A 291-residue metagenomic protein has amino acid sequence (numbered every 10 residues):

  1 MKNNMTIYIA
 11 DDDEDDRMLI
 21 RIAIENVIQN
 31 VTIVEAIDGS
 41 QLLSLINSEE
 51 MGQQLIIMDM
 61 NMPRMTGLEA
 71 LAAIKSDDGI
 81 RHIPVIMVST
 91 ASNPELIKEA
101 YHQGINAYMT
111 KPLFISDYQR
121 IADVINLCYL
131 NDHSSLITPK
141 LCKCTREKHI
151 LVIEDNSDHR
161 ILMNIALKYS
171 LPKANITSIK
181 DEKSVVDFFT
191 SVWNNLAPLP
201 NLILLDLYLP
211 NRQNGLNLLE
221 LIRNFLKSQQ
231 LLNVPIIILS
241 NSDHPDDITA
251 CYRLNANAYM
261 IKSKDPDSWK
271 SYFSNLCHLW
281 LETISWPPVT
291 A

Functional and structural regions predicted by a protein language model:
N4-I24, I56, E147-L167: Conserved acidic segment of CheY-like receiver
R21, E35-L55, S178-L202: Acidic, metal-coordinating helix/loop segments flanking the phosphotransfer/catalytic sites of two-component signaling
M62, L207-P210: Receiver (REC) domain active-site loop signature in two-component systems and cognate sites in sensor histidine kinases
N106, N257: Short, glycine/charged-rich "phosphate-handling" switch motifs in NTP-dependent and phosphotransfer domains
L113-I125, S184, K264-L276: C-terminal output helix
R120-D123, L127-D158, F273-S274, H278-A291: CheY-like receiver
